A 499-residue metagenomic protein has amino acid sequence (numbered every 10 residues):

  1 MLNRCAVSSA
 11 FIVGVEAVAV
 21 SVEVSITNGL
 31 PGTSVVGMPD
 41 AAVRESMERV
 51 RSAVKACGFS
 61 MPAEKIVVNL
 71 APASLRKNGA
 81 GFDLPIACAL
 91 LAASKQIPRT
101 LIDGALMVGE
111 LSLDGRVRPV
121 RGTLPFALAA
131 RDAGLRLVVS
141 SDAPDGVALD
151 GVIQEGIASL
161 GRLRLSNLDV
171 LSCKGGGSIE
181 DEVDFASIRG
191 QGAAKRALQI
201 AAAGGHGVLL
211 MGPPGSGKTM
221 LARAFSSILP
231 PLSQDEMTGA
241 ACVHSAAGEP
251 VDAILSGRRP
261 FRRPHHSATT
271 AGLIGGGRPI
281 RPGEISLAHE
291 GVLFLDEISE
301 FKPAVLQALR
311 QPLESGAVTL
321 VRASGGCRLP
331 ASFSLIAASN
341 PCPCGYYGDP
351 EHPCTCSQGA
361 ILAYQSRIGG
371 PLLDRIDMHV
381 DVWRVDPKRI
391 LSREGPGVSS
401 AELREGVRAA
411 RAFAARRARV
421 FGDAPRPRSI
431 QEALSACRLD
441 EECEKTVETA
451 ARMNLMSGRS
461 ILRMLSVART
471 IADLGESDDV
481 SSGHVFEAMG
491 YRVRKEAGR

Functional and structural regions predicted by a protein language model:
M1-L209, P213-M220, V321, S460 (+1 more regions): Peripheral, non-AAA+ core regions of ATP-driven protein-machinery
A42-M47, P62, N69-G79, I280 (+1 more regions): Basic, amphipathic alpha-helical bundle interface domains used for macromolecular binding and assembly
L113, L293-F294, E300-F301, P387: Residues immediately C-terminal
Q199, I254-L255, R259-P260, H265 (+2 more regions): Conserved alpha-helical scaffold flanking the Walker A/P-loop in AAA+ ATPase domains
L209-P250, S315: Walker A/P-loop
L210, L295, A338: Hydrophobic anchor at the beta1->P-loop junction of P-loop NTPases
G212, G275, E297: The Walker A (P-loop) glycine that initiates the GxxxxGKT/S ATP-binding motif of P-loop NTPases
E290, D296-E297, A308: Walker B catalytic acidic pair
